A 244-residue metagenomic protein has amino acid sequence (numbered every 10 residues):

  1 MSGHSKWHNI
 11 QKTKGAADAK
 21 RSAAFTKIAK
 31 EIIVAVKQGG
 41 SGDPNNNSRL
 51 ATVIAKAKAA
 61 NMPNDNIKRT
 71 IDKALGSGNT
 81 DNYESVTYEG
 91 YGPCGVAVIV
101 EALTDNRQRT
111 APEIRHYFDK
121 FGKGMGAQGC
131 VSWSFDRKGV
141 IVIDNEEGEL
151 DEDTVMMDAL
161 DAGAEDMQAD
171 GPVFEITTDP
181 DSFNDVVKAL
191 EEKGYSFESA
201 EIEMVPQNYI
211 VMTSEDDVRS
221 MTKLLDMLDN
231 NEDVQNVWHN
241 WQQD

Functional and structural regions predicted by a protein language model:
M1-G126, C130-V140, H239: N-terminal cationic and glycine-rich segments that engage phosphates or anionic surfaces
V140-D244: Positively charged, low-complexity, intrinsically disordered RNA-binding extensions
